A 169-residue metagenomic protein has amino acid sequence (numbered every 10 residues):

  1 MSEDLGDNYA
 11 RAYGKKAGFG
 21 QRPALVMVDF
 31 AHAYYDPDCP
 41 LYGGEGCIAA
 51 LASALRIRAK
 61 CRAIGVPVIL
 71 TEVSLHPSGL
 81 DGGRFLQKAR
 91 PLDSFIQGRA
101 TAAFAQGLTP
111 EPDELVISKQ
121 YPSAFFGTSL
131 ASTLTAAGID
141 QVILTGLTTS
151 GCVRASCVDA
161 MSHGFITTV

Functional and structural regions predicted by a protein language model:
M1-E111, L115: Active-site acidic carboxylates
A63-G65, G138, G164: Glycine-centered short loops/turns at secondary-structure junctions
V68, T167-V169: Hydrophobic beta-strand scaffold residues
G98-G146: Internal catalytic-core helix/loop-beta-alpha segment that presents or stabilizes conserved functional determinants
T149-S156: Short glycine/serine/threonine-rich phosphate/pyrophosphate-binding segments that cradle anionic phosphate groups
A160: Short conserved active-site loop signatures built around small residues
